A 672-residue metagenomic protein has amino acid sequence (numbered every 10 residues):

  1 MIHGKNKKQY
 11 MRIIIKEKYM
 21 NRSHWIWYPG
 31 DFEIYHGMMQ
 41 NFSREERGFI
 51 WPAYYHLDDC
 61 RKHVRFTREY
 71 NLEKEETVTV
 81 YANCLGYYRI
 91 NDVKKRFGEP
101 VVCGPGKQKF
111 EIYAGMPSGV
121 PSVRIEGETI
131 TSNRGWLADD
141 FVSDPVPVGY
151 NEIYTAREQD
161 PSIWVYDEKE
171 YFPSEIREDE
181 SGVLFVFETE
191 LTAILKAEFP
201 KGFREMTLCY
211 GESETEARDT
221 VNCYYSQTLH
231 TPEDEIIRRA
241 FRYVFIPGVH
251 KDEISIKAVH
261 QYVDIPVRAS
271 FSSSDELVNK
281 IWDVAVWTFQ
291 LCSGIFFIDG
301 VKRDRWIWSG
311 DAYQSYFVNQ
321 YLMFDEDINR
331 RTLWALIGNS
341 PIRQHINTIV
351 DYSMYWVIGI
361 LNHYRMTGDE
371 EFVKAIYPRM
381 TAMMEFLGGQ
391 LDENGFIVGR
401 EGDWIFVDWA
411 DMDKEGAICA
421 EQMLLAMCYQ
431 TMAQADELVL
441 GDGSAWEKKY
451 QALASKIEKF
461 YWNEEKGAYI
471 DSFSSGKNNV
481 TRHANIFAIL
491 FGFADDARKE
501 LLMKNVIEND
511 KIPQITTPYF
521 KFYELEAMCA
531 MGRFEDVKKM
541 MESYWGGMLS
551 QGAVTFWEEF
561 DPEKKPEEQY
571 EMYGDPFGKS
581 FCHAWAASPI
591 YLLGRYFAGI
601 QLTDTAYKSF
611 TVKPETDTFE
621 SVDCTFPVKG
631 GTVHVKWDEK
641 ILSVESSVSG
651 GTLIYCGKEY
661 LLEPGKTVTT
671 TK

Functional and structural regions predicted by a protein language model:
I2-I295, I328: Extracellular/oxidizing-compartment recognition motifs
Y113-P121, I512-S543, M548-Q551: Repeat-solenoid scaffold signature
A197, A285, S315, D369 (+3 more regions): Conserved hydrophobic/aromatic pocket- or pore-lining residues that grip, position, or stack substrates in active sites
R218-N222, H230, N339-Y355, G388-Q451 (+1 more regions): The feature captures the catalytic groove of carbohydrate-active enzymes
D219-D252, S274-I281, F289-C292, W306-D436: Aromatic-rich carbohydrate-recognition surfaces in CAZymes
I281-V284, D325-I337, E371-G388, M432 (+4 more regions): Extended, well-ordered alpha-helical scaffold segments
V301-Q314, M354-G359, H363-T367, I397-A420 (+5 more regions): Carbohydrate-binding/catalytic loop surfaces
K538-K672: Non-catalytic C-terminal accessory modules of carbohydrate-active enzymes
